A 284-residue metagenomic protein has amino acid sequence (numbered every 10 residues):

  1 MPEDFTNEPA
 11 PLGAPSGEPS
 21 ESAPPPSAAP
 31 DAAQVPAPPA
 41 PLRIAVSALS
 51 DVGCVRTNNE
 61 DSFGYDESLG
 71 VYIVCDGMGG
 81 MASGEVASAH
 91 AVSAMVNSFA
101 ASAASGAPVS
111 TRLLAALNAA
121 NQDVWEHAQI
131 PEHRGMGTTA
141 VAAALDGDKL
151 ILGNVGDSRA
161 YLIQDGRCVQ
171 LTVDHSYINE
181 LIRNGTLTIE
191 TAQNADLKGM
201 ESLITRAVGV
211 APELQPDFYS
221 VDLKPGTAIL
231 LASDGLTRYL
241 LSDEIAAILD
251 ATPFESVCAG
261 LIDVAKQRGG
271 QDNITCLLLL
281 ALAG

Functional and structural regions predicted by a protein language model:
M1-G284: PP2C/PPM-type serine/threonine phosphatase catalytic domain
